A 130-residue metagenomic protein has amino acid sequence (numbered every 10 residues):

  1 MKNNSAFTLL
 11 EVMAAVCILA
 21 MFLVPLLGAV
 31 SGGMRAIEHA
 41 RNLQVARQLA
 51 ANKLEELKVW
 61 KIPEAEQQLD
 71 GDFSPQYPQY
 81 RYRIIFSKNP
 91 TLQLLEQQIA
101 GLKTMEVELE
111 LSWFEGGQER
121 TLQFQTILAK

Functional and structural regions predicted by a protein language model:
M1-F7: N-terminal leader/signal peptides at the extreme start of proteins
F7, M13-C17, V30-K130: Flexible, low-complexity segments enriched in proline/glycine/serine and punctuated by aromatic residues
V16-V24: Hydrophobic membrane-insertion alpha-helices, especially the h-region of bacterial N-terminal signal peptides
